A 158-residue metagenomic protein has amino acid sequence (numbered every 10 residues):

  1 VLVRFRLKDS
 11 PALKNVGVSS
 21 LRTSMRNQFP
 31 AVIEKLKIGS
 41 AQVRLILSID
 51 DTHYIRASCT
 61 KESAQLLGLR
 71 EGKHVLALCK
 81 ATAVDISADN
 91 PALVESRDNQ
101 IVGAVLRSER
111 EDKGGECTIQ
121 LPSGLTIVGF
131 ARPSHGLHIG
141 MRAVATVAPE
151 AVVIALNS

Functional and structural regions predicted by a protein language model:
V1-P30, K35, K61-R110, P133-S158: Glycine/charge-rich catalytic "coupling/switch" loops of P-loop NTPases
P30-V32, I38, D50-T52: Composition-driven recognition of glycine/serine/threonine/acidic- and proline-rich low-complexity segments and repeats
G39-I46, D112-T118: Short aromatic-glycine-enriched beta-strand elements
Q42, H53-Y54, A83-D85: Conserved secondary-structure micro-motifs at functional edges
S48, S58-K61: Amphipathic alpha-helical effector-binding/dimerization core of metabolite-sensing transcriptional regulators
H53-C59, L78, L125-R132: A short macromolecule-binding patch
E109-T126, H135: Glycine- and charge-enriched low-complexity intrinsically disordered segments
T118-G129, V144-V152: C-terminal functional regions that serve as terminal interaction/effector modules
